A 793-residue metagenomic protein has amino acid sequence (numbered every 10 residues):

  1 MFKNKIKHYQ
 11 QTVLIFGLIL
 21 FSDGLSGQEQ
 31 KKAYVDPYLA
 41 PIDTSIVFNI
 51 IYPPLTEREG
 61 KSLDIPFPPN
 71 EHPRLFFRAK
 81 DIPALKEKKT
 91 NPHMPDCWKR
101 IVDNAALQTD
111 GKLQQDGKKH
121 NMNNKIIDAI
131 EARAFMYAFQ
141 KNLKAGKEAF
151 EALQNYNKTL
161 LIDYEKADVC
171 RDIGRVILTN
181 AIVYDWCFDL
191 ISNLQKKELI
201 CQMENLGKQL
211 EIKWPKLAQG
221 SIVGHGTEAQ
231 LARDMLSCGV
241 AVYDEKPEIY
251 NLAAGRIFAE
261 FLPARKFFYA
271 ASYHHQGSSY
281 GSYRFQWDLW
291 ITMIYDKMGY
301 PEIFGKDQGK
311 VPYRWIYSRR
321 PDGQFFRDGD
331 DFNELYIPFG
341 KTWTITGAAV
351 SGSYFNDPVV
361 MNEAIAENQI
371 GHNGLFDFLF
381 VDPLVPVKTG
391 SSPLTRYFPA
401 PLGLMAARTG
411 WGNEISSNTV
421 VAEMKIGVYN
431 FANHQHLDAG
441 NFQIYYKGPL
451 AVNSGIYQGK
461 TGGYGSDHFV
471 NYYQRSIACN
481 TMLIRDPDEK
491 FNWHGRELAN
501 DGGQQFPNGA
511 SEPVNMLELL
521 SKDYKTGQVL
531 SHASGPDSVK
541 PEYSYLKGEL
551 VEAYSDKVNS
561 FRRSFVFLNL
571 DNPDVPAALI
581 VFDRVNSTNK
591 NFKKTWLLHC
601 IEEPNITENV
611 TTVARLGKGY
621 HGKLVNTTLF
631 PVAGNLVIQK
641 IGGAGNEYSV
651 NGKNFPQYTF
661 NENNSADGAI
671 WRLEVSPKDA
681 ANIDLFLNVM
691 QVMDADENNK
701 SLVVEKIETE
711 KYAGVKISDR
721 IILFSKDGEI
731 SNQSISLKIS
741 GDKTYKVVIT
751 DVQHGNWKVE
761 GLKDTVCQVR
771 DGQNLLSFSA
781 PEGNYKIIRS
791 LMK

Functional and structural regions predicted by a protein language model:
M1-Q30: Bacterial Sec-dependent N-terminal signal peptides
G27-D96: Mature N-terminal, pre-catalytic/accessory segment of carbohydrate-active enzymes
R74-I82, M94-R319, Q324: Aromatic-lined, polymer-binding surfaces characteristic of secreted/periplasmic polysaccharide-degrading enzymes
V242, S282-A451, K678-L685, E697-S777 (+1 more regions): Carbohydrate-active enzyme catalytic cores, enriched for enzymes that act on polyanionic acidic polysaccharides
D328-I365, I477-I484, E489-L519, V613-S649: Glycine-rich (often Gly-Gly/Gly-Pro-rich) flexible segments and glycine-rich loop motifs, frequently accented by
Q369-T611, R615, A680-A695: Catalytic and substrate-binding regions of extracellular carbohydrate-active enzymes, especially polysaccharide lyases
P536-V539, E549-Y554, V566-K793: Terminal accessory/anchoring regions of large secretory-pathway or extracellular enzymes
